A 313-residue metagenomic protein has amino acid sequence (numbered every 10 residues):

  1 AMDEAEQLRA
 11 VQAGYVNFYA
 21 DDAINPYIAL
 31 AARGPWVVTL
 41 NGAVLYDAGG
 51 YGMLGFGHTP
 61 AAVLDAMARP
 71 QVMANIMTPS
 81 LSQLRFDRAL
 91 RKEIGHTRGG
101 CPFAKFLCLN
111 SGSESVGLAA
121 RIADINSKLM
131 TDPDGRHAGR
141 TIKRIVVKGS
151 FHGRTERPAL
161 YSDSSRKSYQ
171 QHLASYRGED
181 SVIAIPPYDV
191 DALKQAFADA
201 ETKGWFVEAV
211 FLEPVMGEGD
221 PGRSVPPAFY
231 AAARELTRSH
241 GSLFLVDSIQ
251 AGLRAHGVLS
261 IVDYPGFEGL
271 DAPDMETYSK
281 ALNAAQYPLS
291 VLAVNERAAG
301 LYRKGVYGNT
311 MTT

Functional and structural regions predicted by a protein language model:
A1-T313: Conserved N-terminal phosphate-binding loop of PLP-dependent enzymes in the Aspartate aminotransferase
